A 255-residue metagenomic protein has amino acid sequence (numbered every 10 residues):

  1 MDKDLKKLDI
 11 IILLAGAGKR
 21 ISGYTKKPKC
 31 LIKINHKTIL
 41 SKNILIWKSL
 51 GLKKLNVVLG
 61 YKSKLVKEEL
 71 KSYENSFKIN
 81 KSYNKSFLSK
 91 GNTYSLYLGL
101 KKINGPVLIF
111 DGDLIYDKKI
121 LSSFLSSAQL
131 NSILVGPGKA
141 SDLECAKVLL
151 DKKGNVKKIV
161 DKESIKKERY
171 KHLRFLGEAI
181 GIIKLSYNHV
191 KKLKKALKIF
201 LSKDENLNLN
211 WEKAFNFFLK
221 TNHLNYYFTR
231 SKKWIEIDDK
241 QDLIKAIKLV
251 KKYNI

Functional and structural regions predicted by a protein language model:
M1-L8, L176-I255: Conserved alpha/beta core of the MobA/IspD/sugar-nucleotide pyrophosphorylase nucleotidyltransferase superfamily
M1-Y24: N-terminal nucleotide-binding beta1-loop-alpha1 segment
L8, K53, G105: Short acidic/polar active-site loop segments enriched in Thr and Asp
K26-K42: Short catalytic helix/loop segments, enriched in acidic residues and glycine and frequently bearing histidine
K37-K54: A short, N-terminal amphipathic alpha-helix
K54, Y61-N80: Acidic donor-binding segment of Leloir-type glycosyltransferases
E74-K152: Conserved beta-loop-beta/alpha segment of the NTase-like Rossmann-fold superfamily that binds/positions NTPs
D117-F200: Conserved core of the sugar-phosphate nucleotidyltransferase
